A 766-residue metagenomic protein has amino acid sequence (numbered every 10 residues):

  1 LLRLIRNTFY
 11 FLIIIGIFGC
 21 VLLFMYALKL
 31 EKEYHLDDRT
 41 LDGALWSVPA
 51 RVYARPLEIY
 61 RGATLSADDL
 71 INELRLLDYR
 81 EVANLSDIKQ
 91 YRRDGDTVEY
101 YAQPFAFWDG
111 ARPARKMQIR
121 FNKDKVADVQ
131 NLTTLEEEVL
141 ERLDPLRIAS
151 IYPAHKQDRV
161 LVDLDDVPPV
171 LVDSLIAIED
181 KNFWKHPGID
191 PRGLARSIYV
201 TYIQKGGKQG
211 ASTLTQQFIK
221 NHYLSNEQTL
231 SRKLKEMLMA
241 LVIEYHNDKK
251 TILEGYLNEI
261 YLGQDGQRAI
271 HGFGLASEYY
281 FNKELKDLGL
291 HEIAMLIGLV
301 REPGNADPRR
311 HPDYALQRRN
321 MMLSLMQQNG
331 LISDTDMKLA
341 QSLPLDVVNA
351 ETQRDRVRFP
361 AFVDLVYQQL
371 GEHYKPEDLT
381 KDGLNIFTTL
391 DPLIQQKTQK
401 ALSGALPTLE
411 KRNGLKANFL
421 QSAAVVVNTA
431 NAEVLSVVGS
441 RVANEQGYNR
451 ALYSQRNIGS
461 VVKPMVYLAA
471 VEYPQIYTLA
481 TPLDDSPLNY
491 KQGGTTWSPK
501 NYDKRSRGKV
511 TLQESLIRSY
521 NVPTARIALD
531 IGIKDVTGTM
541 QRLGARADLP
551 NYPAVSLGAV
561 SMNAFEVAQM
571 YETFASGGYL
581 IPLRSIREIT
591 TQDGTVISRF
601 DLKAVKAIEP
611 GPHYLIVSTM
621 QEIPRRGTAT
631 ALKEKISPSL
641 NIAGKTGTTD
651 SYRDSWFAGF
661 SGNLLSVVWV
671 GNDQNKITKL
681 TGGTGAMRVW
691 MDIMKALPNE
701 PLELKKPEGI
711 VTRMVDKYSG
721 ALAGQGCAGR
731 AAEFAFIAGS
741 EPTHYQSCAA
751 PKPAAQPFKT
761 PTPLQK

Functional and structural regions predicted by a protein language model:
L1-K411, E433-V434, S486, R526: Juxtamembrane regions of bacterial inner-membrane/periplasmic proteins, predominantly the peptidoglycan biogenesis
D158-L164, I386, A417-S422, E445-M465 (+3 more regions): Short active-site loop at a secondary-structure junction that contains or immediately precedes the catalytic residue(s)
D173-I176, D180, M326, T398 (+6 more regions): Active-site SXXK
W184-L194, I270-F273, S333-D336, Y448 (+3 more regions): Short, well-structured active-site flanking segments
V200-Q228, K283-K286, Q353-R358, I476-V536 (+3 more regions): Conserved catalytic neighborhood of penicillin-recognizing serine enzymes
Q216-K220, L224, N258-L262, N282 (+13 more regions): Glycine-rich, acidic and aromatic/proline-enriched surface loops and short helix-turn segments that act as binding
T388-G414, A424-N428, V437, A443-N449 (+7 more regions): A penicillin-recognizing enzyme superfamily signal
T496-N501, G532-Q569, G578, S585: Mid-domain, small-residue-enriched loop/turn segments at the edges of structured enzyme/sensor domains
